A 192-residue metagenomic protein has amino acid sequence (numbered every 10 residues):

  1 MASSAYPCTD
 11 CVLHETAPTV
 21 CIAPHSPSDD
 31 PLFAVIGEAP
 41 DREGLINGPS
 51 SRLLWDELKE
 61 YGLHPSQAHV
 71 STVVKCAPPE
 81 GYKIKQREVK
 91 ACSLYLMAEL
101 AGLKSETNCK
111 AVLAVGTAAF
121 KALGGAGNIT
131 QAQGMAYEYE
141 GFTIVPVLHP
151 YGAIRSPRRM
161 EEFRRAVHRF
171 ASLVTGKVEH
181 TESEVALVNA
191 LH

Functional and structural regions predicted by a protein language model:
M1-H192: A polyanion-binding, active-site-adjacent surface
